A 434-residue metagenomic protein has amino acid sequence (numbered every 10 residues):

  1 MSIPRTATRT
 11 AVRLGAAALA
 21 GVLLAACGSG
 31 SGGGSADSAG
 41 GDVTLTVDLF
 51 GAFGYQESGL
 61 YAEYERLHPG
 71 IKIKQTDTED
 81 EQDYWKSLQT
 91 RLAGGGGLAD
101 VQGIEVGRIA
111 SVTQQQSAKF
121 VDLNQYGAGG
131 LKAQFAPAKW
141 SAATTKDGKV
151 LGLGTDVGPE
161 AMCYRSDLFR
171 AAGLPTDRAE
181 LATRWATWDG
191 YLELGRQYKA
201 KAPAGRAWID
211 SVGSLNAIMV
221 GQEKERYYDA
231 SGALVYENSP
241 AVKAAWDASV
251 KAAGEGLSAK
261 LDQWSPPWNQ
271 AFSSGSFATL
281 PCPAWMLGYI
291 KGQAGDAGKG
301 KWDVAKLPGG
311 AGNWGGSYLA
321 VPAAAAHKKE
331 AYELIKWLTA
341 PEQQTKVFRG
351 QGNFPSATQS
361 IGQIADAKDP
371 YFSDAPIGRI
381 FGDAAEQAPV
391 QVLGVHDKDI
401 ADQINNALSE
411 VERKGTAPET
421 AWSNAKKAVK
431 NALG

Functional and structural regions predicted by a protein language model:
S2-A110, K132, A326-E330, E342-K346 (+4 more regions): Conserved N-terminal structural module of periplasmic/extracytoplasmic solute-binding proteins
D77-T90, V106-G107, R184-G190, K260-S274: Short helix-initiation/N-cap motifs at beta->coil->alpha
D100-G103, A278-P283: Paired acidic/hydrophobic, glycine-rich loop segments that form the ligand-binding mouth/hinge of periplasmic-binding
E105-A161, D189, K301-D303, K368: Hinge/lid segment of periplasmic solute-binding proteins
S111-Q115, W140-A179, S211-S231, N313-V321 (+1 more regions): Periplasmic solute-binding protein
L192-R196, G232-D262: Glycine-centered hinge/linker elements that transmit conformational signals in sensory and ligand-binding systems
A253-E255, Q293-F354: Extracytoplasmic/periplasmic substrate-recognition and gating elements
S373-A428: C-terminal capping/gating helix-and-loop segments adjacent to ligand/active sites or protein-protein/ligand interfaces
